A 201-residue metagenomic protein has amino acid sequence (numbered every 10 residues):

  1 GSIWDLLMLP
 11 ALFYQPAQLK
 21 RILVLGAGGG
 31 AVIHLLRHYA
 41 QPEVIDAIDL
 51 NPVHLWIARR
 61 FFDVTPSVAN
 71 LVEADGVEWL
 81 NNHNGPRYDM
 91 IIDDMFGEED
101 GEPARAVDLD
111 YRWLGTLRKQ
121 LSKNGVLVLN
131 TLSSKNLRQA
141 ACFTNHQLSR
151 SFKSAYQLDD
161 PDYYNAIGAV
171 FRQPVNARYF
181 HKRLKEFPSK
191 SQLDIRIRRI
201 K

Functional and structural regions predicted by a protein language model:
G1-D5, F13, D162-K201: SAM/dcSAM-binding transferase cores
S2-V126, N136-A140, T144, Y163: The AdoMet/dcAdoMet-binding core of the Class I SAM-like
K20, K119, K123, K135 (+4 more regions): Context-gated lysine
N130-S134: Short strand-turn motif at the edge of the Rossmann-like AdoMet-binding core
F152-Y163: Conserved S-adenosyl-L-methionine
